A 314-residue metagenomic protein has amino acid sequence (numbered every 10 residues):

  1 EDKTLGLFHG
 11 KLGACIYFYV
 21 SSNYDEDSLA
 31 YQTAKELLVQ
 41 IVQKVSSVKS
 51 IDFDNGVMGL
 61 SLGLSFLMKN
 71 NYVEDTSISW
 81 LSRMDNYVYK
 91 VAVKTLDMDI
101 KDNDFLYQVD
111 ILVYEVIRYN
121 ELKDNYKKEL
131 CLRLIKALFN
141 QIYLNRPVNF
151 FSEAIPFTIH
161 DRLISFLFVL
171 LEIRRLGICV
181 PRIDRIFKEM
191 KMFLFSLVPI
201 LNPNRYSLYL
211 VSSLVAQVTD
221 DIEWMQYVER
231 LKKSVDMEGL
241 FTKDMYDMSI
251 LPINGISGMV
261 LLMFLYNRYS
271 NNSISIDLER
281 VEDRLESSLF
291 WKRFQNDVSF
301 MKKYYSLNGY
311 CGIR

Functional and structural regions predicted by a protein language model:
E1-R314: Glycan-recognition and catalytic cores of secretory/periplasmic carbohydrate-active enzymes
